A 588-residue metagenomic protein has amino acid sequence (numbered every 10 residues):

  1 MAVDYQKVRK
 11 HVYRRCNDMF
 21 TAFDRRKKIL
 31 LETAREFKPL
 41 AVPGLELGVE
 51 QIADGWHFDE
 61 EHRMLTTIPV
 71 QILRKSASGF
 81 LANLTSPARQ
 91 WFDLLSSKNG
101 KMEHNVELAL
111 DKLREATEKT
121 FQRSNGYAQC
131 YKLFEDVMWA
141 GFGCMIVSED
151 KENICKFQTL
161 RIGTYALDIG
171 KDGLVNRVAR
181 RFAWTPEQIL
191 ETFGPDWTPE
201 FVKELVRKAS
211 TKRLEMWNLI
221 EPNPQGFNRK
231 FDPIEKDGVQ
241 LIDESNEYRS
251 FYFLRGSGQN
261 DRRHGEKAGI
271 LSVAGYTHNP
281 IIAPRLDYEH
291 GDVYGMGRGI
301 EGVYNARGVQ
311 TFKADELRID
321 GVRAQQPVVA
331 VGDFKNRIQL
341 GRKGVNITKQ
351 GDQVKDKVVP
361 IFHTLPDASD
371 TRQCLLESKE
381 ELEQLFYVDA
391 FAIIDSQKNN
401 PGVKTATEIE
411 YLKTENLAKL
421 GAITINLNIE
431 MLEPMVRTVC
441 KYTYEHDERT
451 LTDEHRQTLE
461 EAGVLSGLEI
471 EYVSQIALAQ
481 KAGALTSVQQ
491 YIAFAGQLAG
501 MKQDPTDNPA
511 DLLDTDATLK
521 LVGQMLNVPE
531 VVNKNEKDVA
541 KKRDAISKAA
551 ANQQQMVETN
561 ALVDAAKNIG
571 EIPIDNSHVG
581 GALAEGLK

Functional and structural regions predicted by a protein language model:
M1-E215: Extended, helix-rich architectural segments
M1-K28, P39, P43-L45, V49 (+1 more regions): C-terminal anchoring/interaction modules
K7, N105-L108, K112-A116, N125-K132 (+11 more regions): Exposed alpha-helical structural elements
V12-Y13, E149-K343: Structured, contiguous alpha/beta core segments that scaffold functional sites
R35-R63, L214-N246, K349-T364: An N-terminal domain-start capping segment
L65-L84, T117, A128-M138, G297-I319 (+2 more regions): Short, Φ-rich (hydrophobic/aromatic) sequence segments
Q90-V106, E115-Q122, I282-N305, V358-P366 (+3 more regions): Charged, low-complexity surface segments at secondary-structure and domain boundaries
D111, E115-G126, K132-W139, G143-V147 (+13 more regions): A broad, structural surface signal
